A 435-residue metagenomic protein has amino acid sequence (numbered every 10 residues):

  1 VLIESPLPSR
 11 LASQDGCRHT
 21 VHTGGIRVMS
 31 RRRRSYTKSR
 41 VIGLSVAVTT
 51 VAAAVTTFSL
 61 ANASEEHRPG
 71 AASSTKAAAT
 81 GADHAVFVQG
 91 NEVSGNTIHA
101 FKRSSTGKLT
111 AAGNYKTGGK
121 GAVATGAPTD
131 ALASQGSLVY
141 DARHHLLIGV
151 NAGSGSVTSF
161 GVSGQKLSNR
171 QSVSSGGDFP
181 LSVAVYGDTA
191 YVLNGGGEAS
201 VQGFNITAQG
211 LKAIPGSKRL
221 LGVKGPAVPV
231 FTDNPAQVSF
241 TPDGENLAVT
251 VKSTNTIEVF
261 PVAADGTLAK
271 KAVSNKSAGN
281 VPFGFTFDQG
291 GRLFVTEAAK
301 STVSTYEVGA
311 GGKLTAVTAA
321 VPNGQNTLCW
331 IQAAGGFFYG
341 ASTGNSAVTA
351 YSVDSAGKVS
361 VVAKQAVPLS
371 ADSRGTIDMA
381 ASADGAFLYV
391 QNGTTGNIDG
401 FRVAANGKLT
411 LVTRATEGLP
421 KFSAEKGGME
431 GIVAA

Functional and structural regions predicted by a protein language model:
T20, G24-S64: Secretory targeting and sorting signals
G24-R27, V55-H84, N91-E92, G266-T267: C-terminal region of N-terminal signal peptides and the immediate post-cleavage residues of exported proteins
A78-R103, T117-R143: Beta-strand-rich domains and repeat architectures in extracellular enzymes and scaffolds, especially beta-propellers
Q89-E92, Y140-A142, G149-G153, V192-G197 (+7 more regions): Conserved beta-strand positions in repeat-built beta-propeller and related beta-rich domains
F101-K108, G161-Q165, N205-K212, F260-T267 (+3 more regions): Short loop/turn segments immediately following beta-strands, especially the blade-tip and inter-blade linker loops
T110-G119, S168-S174, K212-V223, A269-K276 (+3 more regions): Beta-propeller fold detector
G118-Y140, S175-T189, L221-N246, K276-L293 (+3 more regions): Beta-rich, blade/repeat-based domains predominating in secreted/periplasmic proteins but also intracellular
Y191-D265, K270-A278: Aromatic- and glycine-enriched pocket-lining scaffold segments that form the walls of small-molecule binding clefts
